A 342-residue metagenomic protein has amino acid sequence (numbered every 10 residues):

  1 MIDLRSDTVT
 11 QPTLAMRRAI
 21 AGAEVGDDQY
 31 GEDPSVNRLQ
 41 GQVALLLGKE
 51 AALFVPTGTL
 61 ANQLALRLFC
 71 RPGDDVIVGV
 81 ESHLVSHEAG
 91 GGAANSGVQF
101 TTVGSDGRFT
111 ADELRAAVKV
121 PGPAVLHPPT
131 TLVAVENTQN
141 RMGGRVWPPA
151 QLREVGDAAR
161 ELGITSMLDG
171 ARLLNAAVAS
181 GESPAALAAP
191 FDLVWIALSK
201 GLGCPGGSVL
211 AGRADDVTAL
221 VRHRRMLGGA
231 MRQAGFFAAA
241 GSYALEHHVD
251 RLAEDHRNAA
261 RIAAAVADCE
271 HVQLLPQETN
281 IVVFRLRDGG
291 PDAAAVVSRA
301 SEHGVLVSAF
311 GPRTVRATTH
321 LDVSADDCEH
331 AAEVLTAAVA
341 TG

Functional and structural regions predicted by a protein language model:
M1-H303, V307-V323, D327-G342: Conserved PLP-enzyme active-site core in the AAT-like
